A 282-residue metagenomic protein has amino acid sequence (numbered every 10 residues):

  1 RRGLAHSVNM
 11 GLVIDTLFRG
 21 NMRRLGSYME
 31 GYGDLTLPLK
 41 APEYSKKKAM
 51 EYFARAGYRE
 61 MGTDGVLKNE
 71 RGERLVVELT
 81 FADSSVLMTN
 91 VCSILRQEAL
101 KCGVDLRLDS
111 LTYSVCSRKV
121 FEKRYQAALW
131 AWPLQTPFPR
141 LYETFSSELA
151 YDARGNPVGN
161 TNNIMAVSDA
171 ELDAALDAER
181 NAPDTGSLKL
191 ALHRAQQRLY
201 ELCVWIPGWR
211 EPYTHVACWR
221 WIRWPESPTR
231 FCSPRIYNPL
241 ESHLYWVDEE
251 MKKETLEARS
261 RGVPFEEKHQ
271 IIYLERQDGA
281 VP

Functional and structural regions predicted by a protein language model:
R1: Surface-exposed interaction regions that form or flank ligand-binding interfaces
A5-P42, K47-M50, L87-Q97, C116-P282: Detector for C-terminal structural segments
E43-E78: Immediate post-signal peptide segment of exported/extracytoplasmic ligand-binding proteins
F53, L79, L95-A99: Hydrophobic alpha-helical packing residues
R59-M61, L100-S114: Short, well-structured beta-strand/strand-turn elements
R74-D83, L106-D109: Short, well-ordered beta-strand elements
